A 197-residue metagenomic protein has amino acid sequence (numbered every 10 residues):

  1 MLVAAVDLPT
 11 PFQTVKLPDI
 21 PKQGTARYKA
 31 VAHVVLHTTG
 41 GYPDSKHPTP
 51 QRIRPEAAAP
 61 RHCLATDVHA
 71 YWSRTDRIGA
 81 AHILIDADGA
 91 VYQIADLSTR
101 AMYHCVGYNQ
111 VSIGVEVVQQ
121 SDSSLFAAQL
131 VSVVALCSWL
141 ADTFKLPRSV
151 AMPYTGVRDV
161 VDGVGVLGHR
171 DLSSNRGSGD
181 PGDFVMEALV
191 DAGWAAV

Functional and structural regions predicted by a protein language model:
M1-N109, G177: N-terminal catalytic cores of peptidoglycan-degrading enzymes
M1-V15, G24-K29, S121-V197: Basic/polar, cationic surfaces and motifs that engage anionic cell-wall and phosphate/carboxylate ligands
H33, S112, G165-L167: Structural preference for beta-strand elements that scaffold enzyme active sites
R100, G114-L125: Substrate-binding clefts and substrate-entry loops adjacent to catalytic sites of polymer-processing enzymes acting on
